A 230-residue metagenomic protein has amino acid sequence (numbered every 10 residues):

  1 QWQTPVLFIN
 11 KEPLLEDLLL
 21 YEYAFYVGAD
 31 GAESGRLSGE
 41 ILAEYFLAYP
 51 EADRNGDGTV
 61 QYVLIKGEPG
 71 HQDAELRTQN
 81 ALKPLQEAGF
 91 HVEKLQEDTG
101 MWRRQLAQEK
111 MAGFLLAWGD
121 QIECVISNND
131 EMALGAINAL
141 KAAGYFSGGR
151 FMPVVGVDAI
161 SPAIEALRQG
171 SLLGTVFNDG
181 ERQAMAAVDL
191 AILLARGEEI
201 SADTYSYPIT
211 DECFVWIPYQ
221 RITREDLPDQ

Functional and structural regions predicted by a protein language model:
Q1-E33, E51-T59, I160-R168, L172-L173: Flexible loop/hinge segments that line or gate small-molecule binding clefts
Q1-W2, V6, A81, E93-E165: Hydrophobic alpha-helical
E12-E16, A32-E33, E68-Q72, T99-R103 (+3 more regions): Solvent-exposed loop/turn segments at secondary-structure junctions within structured extracellular/periplasmic domains
Y26-T59, A107-Q108, A159-A163, D179-R196: Hydrophobic alpha-helical segments within soluble ligand-binding/sensing domains
D30-S34, S38, V60-P84, E93 (+1 more regions): Extracytoplasmic ligand-binding site segments that recognize negatively charged/polar headgroups
G58-P69, D73, A184-Q230: Hinge/cleft segment of the Venus flytrap/periplasmic-binding protein
C124, N138-E181, M185-D211: Exported/periplasmic ABC-transporter solute-binding proteins
